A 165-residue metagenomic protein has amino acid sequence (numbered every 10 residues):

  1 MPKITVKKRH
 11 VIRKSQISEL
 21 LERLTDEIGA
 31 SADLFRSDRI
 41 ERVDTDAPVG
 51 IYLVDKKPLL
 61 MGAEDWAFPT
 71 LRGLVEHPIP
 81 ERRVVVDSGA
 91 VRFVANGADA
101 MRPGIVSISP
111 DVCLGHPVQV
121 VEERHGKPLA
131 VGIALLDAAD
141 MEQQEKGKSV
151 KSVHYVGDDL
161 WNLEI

Functional and structural regions predicted by a protein language model:
P2-V49, L53-V106, D111-L114, V120-I165: Beta-strand/loop-dominated core regions that host nucleotide or nucleotide-derived cofactor-binding catalytic loops
